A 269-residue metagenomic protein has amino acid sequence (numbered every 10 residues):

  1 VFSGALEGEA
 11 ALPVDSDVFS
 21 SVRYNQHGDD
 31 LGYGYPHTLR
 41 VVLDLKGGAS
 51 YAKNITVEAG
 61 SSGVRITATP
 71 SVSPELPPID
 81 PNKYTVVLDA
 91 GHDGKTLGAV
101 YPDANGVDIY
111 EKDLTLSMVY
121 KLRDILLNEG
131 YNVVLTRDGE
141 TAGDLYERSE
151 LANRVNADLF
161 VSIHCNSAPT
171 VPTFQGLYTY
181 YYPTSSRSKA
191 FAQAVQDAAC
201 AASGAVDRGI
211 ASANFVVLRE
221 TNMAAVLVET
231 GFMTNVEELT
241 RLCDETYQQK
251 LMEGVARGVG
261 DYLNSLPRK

Functional and structural regions predicted by a protein language model:
V1-T85: Signal-peptide-cleaved, periplasmic/extracellular N-terminal interaction regions immediately downstream of the signal
R40, L116-R123, Y146-S149, K189-Q196 (+4 more regions): Extracytoplasmic/secreted envelope proteins and their assembly/folding machinery, especially bacterial periplasmic
A68-L151, V155-A157, P169, Q175 (+1 more regions): Active-site histidine-acidic residue metal-binding/catalytic motifs, centered on HxH/HExxH-like signatures
T85-D89, N132-R137, L159-I163, V171 (+4 more regions): Structural recognition of the beta-strand scaffold that forms the well-ordered cores of secreted hydrolase catalytic
H92-K95, I109, D138-G143, C165-T170 (+6 more regions): Solvent-exposed loop/turn segments at secondary-structure junctions within structured extracellular/periplasmic domains
Y120-N132, N153-A157, Q196-A205, C243 (+2 more regions): Sec-exported extracytoplasmic/periplasmic mature domains
S162-T170, A211-K269: Active-site-adjacent mobile loop/cap segments within catalytic or ligand-binding domains
